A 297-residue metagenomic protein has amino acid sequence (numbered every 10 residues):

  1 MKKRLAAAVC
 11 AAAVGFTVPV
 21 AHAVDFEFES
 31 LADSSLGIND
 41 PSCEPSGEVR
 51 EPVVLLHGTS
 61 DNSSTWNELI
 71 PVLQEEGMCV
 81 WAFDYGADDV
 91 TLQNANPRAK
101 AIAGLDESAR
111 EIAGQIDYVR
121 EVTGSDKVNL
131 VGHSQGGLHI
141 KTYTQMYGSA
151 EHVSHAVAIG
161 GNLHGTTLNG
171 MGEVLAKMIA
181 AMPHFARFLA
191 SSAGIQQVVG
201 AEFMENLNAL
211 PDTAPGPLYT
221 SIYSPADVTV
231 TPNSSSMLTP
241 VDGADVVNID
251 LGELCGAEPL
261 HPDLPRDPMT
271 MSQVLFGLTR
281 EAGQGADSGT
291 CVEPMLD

Functional and structural regions predicted by a protein language model:
M1-A23: Secretory targeting and sorting signals
A21-S46, K100, E121, H164 (+3 more regions): Composition-driven, intrinsically disordered low-complexity tracts enriched in small residues
V24-L31, N39-S42, S46-K127: Active-site catalytic motif of lipid deacylating hydrolases and related acyltransferases
P45-V49, L73-E75, V122-T123, V131-G132 (+3 more regions): Extracellular/periplasmic catalytic domains that process cell-envelope and extracellular macromolecules
H57, V80-F83, R98, D106-N208: Serine-dependent carboxylesterase/thioesterase catalytic core of lipase-like alpha/beta-hydrolase/SGNH enzymes
D88-A103, S192, G252, T290-L296: Surface-exposed intrinsically disordered loops and tails
L92-A95, T166-G172, T231-S235: Short aromatic-enriched loop/helix-cap "lid" or pocket-rim segments at secondary-structure transitions that line
A214-D297: C-terminal catalytic-base region of ester-bond hydrolases, centering on the histidine of the charge-relay
